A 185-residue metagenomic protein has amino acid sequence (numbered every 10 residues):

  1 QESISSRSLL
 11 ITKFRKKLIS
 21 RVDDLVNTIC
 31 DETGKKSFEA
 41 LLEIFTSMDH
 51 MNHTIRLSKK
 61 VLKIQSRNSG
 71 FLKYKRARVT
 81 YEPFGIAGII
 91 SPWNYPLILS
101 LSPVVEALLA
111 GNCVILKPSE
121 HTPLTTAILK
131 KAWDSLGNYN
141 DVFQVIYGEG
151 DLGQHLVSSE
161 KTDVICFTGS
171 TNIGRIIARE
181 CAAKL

Functional and structural regions predicted by a protein language model:
Q1-R76: N-terminal Rossmann-like NAD(P)+-binding subdomain of aldehyde/semialdehyde dehydrogenases
R7, M51, G111, F143 (+1 more regions): Residue-level signal for inorganic ion chemistry
S20, D24, K35, T46 (+4 more regions): Short alpha-helical
N27, I98, P123-A127, Q154 (+2 more regions): Alpha-helical elements of the RecA-like P-loop NTPase motor core of helicases
N68-L136, K184-L185: Conserved small-residue-rich beta-alpha loop and adjacent elements that most often cradle the phosphate/pyrophosphate
I86, L136-L185: Conserved NAD(P)+-binding/catalytic subdomain of aldehyde/semialdehyde dehydrogenases
